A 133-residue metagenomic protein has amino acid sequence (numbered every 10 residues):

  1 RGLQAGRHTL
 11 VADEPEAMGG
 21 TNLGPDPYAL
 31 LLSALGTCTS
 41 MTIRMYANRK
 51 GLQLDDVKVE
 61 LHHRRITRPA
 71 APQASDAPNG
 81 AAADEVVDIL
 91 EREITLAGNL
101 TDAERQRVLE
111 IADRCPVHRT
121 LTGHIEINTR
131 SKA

Functional and structural regions predicted by a protein language model:
R1-S33, M41-A133: Extended beta-strand/beta-hairpin segments
